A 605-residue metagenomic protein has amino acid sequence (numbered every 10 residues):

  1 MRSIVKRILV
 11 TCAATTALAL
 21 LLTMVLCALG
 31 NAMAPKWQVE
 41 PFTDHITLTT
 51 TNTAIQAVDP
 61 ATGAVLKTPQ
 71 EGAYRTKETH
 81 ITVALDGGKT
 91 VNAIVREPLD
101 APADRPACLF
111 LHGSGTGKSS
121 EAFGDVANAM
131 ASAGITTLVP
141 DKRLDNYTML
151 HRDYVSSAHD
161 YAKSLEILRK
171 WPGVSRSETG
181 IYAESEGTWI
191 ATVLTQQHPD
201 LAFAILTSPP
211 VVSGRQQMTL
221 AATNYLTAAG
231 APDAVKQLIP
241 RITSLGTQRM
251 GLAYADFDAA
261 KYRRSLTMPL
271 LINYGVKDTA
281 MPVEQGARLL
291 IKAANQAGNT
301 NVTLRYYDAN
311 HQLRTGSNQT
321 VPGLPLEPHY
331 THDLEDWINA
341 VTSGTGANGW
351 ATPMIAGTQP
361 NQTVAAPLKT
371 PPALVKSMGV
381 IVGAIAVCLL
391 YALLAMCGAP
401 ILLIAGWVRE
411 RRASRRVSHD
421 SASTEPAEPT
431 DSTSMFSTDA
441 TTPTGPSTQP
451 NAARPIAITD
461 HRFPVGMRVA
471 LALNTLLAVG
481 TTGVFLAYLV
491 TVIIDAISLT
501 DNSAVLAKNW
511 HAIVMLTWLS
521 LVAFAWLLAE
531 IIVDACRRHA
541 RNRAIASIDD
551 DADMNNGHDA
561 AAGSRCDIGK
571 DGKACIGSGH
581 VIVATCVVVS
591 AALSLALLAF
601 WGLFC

Functional and structural regions predicted by a protein language model:
D44, L48-P102: N-terminal cap/lid segment of alpha/beta-hydrolase-fold proteins
D104-G113: Short beta-strand element of the alpha/beta-hydrolase
G117-V126, K142, E284: The serine-hydrolase catalytic nucleophile loop
A127-Y147: Conserved alpha/beta-hydrolase
H151-P172: Alpha/beta-hydrolase active-site loop
L266, I272-Y274, D278: Short beta-strand/loop motif that positions the catalytic acidic residue of the alpha/beta-hydrolase fold
L313, N318-A384: Catalytic active-site module of serine/aspartate enzymes centered on a nucleophile-bearing elbow/loop
P360-C605: Extended non-globular C-terminal regions
